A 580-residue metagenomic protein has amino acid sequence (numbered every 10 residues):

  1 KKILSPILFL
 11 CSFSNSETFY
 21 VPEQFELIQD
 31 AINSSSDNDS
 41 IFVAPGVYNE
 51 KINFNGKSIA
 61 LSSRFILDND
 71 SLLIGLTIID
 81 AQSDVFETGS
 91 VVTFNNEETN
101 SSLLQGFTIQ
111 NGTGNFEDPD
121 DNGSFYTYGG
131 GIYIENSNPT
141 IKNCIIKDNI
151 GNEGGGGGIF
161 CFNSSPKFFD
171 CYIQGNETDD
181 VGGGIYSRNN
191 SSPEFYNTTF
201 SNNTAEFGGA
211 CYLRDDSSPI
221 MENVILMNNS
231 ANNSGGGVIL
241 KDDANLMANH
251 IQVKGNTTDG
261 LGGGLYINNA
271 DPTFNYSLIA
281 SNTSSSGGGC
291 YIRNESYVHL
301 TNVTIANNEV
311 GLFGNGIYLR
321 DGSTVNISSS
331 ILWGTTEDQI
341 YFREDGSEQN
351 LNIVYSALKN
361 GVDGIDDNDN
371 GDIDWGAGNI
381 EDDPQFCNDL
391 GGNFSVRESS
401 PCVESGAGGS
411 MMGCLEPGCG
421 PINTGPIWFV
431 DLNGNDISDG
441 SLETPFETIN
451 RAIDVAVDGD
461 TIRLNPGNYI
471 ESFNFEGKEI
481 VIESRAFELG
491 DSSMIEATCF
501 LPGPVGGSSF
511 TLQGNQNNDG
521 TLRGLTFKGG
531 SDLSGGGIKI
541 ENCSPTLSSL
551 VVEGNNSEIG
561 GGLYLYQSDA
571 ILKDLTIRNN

Functional and structural regions predicted by a protein language model:
C11-D37, P45-V47, D383-G392, G418-R451 (+2 more regions): Right-handed parallel beta-helix/beta-solenoid
E23, S58-P119, I380-D389, E479-L533: Right-handed parallel beta-helix/beta-spiral solenoid domain characteristic of secreted/periplasmic
E23-Q29, D37-I66, G346, N450 (+2 more regions): N-terminal extracellular ligand-recognition/capping segment immediately after the signal peptide
Q24, D39, G46-V47, R64-N69 (+11 more regions): Acidic glycine-/aspartate-rich tracts in secreted/extracellular proteins
E50-A60, T140, C161-I173, S187-N189 (+9 more regions): Predominantly extracellular beta-rich ligand-binding scaffolds that present long acidic/polar faces for carbohydrate
L76, A81-N95, D118-Y133, N152-C161 (+10 more regions): Extracellular beta-strand/beta-solenoid scaffold signature
G89-E97, L358, I373-G420, G507 (+1 more regions): C-terminal accessory segments
S101-C211, P219-N223, N228-S230, N518-N580: Right-handed parallel beta-helix
